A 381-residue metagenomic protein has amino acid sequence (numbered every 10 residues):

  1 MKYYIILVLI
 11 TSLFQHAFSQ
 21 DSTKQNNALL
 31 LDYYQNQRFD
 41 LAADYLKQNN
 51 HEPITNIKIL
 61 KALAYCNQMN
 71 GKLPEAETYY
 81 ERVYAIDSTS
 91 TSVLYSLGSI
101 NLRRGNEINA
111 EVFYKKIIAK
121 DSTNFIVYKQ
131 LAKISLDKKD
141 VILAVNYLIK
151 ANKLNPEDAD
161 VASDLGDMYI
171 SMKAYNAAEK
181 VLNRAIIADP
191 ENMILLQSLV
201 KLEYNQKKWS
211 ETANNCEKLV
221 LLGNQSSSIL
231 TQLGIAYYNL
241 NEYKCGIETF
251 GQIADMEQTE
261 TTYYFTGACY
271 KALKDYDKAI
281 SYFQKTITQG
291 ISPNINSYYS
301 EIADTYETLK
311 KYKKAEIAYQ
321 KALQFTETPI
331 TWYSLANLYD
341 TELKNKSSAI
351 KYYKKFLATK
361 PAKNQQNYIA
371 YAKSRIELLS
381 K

Functional and structural regions predicted by a protein language model:
A17-E81, A85, T89-T91, A362 (+2 more regions): N-terminal leader/linker segments that initiate helical-solenoid repeat arrays
T23-K24, N56-K58, T91-S92, F125-I126 (+7 more regions): Helix-start (N-cap) detector for alpha-helical repeat units in TPR-like alpha-solenoids, especially tetratricopeptide
Q35-N36, M69-N70, R103-R104, D137-K138 (+7 more regions): Register position in tetratricopeptide repeats
Q48-N49, R82-V83, K116-I117, K150-A151 (+6 more regions): Canonical positions in the second alpha-helix
E52, I86, K120, L154 (+7 more regions): Structural marker of alpha-solenoid helical repeat scaffolds
A62-Y65, S96, I126, Q130-K133 (+8 more regions): Canonical tetratricopeptide repeat
S334, L338-K381: Terminal, low-structured helical/coil segments at or just beyond the last alpha-helical repeat
